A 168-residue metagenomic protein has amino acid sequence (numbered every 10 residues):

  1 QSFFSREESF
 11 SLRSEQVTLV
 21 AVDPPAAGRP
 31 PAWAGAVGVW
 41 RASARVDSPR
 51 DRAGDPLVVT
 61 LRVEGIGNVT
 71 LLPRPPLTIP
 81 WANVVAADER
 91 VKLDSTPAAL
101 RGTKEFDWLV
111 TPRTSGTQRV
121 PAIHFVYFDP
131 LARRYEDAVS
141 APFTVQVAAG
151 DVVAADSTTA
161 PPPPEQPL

Functional and structural regions predicted by a protein language model:
Q1-L168: Surface-exposed interaction/ligand-binding surfaces
